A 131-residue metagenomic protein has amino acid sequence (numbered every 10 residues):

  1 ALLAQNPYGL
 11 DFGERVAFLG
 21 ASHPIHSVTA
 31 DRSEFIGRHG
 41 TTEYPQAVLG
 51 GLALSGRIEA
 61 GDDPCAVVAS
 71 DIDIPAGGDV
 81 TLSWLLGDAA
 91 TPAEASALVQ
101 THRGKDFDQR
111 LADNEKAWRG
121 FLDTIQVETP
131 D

Functional and structural regions predicted by a protein language model:
A1-A76: Trp/Gly-enriched beta-strand surface patches
Q5, Q46, Q100, Q109 (+1 more regions): Residue-identity detector for glutamine
G9, T42, V80, P92 (+1 more regions): A generic structural micro-environment signature that highlights single residues at secondary-structure boundaries
F12-G13, S27-T29, L82-W84, T91-S96: Short helix/loop capping segments that flank catalytic or ligand/cofactor-binding pockets
I72-A90: Short Pro-Gly-centered flexible turn/kink motifs
D88-L111: Terminal amphipathic helices with adjacent charged low-complexity linkers/tails
G104-D131: An acidic-aromatic substrate-binding cleft motif
